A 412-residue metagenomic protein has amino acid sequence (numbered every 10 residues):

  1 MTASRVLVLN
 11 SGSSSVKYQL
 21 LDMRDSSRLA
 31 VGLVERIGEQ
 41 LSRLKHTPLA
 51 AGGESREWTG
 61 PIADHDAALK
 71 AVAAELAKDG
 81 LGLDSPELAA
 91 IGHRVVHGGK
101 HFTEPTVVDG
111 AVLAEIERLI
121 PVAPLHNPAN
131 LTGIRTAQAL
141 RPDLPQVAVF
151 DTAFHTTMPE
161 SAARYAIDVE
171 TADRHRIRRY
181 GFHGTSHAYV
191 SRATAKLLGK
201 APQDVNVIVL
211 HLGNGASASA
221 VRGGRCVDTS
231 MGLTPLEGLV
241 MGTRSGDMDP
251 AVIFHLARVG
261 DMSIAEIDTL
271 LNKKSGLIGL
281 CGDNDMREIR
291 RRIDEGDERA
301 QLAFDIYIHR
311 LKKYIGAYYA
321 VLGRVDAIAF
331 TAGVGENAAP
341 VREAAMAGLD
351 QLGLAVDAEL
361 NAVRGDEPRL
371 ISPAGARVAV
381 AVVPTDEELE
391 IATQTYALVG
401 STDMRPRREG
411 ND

Functional and structural regions predicted by a protein language model:
V6, S15-I62, G232: Short glycine-rich, Thr/Ser-proximal phosphate-binding strand/loop in the N-terminal lobe of ATP-dependent enzymes
S11-G12, H93-H97, L212-N214, A329-N337: Glycine-rich beta-strand-to-loop/alpha-helix junction loops that act as flexible
E75-A89, T194-A201, I315-D326: Phosphate/pyrophosphate-binding loops at sites that engage ATP/ADP/AMP, CoA/4′-phosphopantetheine, polyphosphate
L76-H126, P145-V147, A153-R164: Short beta-strand-loop/turn "lid" adjacent to the catalytic site in phosphate-handling enzymes
F154-V259: Glycine-rich phosphate-binding loop of actin/hexokinase-like ATP-binding domains
V221-S263, T269, A332-V363, R369 (+1 more regions): Catalytic phosphate/nucleotide-handling subdomain of diverse soluble enzymes
V259-A303: A mobile "lid/hinge" subdomain adjacent to the ATP/sugar-phosphate binding pocket shared across diverse ATP-dependent
Q301, D305-D326, G335-E409: Internal helix-turn-beta structural module
